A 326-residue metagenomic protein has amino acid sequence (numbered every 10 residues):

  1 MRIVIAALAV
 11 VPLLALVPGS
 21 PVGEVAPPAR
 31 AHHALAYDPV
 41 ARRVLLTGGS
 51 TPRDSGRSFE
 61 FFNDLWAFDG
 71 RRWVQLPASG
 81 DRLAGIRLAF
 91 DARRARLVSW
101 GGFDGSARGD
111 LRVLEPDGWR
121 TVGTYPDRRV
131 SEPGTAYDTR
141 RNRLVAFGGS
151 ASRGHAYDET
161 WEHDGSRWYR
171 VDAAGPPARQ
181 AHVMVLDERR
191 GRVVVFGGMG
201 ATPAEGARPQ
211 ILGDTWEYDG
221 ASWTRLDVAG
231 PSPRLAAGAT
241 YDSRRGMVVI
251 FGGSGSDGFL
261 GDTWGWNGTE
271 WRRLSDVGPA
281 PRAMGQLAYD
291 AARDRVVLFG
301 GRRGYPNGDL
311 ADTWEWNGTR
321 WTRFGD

Functional and structural regions predicted by a protein language model:
M1-V4: Positively charged n-region of N-terminal signal peptides that target proteins for export
A6-A15: Bacterial N-terminal signal peptides
P18-D326: Kelch-like beta-propeller repeat domains
